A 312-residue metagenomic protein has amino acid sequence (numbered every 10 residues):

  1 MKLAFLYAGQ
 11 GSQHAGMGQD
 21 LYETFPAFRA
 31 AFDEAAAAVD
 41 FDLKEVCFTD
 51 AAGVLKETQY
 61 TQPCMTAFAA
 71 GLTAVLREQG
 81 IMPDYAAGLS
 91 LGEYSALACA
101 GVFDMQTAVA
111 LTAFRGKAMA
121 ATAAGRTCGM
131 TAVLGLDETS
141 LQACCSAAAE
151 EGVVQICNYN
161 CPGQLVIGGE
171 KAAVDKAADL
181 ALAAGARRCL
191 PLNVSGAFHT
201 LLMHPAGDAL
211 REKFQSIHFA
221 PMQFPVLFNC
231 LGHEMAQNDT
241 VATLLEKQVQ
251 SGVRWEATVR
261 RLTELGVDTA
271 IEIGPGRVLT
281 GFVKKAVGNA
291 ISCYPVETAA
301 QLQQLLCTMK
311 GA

Functional and structural regions predicted by a protein language model:
M1-L141, L192, T269-V287, I291-Q303: FabD-like malonyl-/acyl-CoA
Q10-S12, A37-V39, A100-S251: Alpha/beta catalytic cores of group-transfer enzymes, especially the acyltransferase/condensing modules of polyketide
Y22-E23, A147-A149, L182-A184, K285-G288 (+1 more regions): Short, solvent-exposed amphipathic alpha-helical segments in soluble enzyme and RNA/protein-processing domains
R77, L182, T263-G266: Non-catalytic positions within long, well-ordered alpha-helices that form the structural scaffold/packing of enzyme
V174, K213, H218, G266 (+2 more regions): NAD(P)-dependent dehydrogenase/reductase Rossmann-like domain
Q250-V267: A short, acidic, amphipathic alpha-helical segment used as a generic capping/interface helix at domain edges
